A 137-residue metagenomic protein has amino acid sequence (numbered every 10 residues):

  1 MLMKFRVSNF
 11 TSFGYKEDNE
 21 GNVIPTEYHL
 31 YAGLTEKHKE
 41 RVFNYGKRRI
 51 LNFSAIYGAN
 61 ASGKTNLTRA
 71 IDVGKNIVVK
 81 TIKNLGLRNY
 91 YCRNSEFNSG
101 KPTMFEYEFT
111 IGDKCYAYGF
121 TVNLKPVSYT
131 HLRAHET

Functional and structural regions predicted by a protein language model:
M1-D72: Pre-Walker A-like glycine/lysine-rich segment at the N-terminus of P-loop NTPase domains
S8-F10, E108-T110, R133: A generic structural motif
V42-R49, A55, A59, T68-K125: Conserved P-loop NTP-binding catalytic core
T130-T137: Conserved small/polar residues in nucleotide/adenosyl-binding loops
